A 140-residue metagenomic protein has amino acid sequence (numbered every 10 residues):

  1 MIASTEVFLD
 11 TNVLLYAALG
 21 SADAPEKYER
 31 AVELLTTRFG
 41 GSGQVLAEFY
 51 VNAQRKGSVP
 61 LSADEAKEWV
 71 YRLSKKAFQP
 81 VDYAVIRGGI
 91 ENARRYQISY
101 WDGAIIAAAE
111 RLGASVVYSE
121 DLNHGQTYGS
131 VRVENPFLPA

Functional and structural regions predicted by a protein language model:
M1-G41, K56-D64, A140: Short, well-structured N-terminal submotif of metal-dependent ribonuclease cores
M1-S4, I106-A140: Acidic, PIN/NYN-like endoribonuclease modules and their adjacent C-terminal/linker elements
I2, K75-V117: Active-site neighborhoods of divalent-metal-dependent phosphate/nucleic-acid chemistry enzymes
D10-N12, D102, D121: Acidic active-site catalytic centers that drive phospho-/nucleotidyl reactions and related ester hydrolyses
Y50-K76: Active-site-proximal, substrate-binding regions of enzyme catalytic domains and RNA-binding/basic surfaces
A66-V70, S74-R87, R95, L122-A140: Short acidic, glycine/proline-enriched helix-loop-strand junctions
